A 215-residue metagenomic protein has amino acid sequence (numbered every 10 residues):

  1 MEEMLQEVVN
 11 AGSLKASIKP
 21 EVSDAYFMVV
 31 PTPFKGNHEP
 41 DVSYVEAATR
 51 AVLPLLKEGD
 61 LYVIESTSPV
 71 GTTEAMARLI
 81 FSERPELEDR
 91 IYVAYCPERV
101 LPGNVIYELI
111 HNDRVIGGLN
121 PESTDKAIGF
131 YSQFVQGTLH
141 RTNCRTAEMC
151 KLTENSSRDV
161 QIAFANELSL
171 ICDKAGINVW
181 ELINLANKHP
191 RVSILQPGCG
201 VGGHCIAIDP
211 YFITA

Functional and structural regions predicted by a protein language model:
M1-A215: Structural/interface elements that position substrates and couple domains in central-metabolism enzymes
